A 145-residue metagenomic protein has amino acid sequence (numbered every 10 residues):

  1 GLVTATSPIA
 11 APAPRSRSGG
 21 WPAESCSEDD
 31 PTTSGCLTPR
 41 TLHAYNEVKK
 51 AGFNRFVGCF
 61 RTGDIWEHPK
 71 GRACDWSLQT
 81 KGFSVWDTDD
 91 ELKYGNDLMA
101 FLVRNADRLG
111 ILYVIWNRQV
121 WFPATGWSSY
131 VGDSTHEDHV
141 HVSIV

Functional and structural regions predicted by a protein language model:
G1-P8: Long, low-complexity repeat tracts used as extracellular stalks/passenger repeats and O-glycosylation platforms
I9-F122, E137-V145: Secreted/periplasmic proteins that engage bacterial cell-wall peptidoglycan
P123-W127: Short, highly charged C-terminal tails/helix-capping segments
S128-T135, S143: Short, exposed beta-strand-loop hairpins at the edges of beta-sheets in extracellular/periplasmic proteins
